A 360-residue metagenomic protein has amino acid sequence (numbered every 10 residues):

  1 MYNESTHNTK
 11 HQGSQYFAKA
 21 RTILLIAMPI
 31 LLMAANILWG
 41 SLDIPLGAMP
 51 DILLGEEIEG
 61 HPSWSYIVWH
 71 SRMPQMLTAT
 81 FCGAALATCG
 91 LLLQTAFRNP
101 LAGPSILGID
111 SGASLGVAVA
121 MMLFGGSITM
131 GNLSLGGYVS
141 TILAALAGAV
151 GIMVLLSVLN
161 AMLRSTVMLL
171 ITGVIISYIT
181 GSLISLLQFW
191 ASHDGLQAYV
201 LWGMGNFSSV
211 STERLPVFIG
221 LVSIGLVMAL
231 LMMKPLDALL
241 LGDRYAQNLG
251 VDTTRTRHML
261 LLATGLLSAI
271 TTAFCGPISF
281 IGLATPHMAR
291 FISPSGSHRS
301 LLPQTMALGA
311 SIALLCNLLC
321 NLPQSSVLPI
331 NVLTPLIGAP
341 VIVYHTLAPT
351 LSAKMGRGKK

Functional and structural regions predicted by a protein language model:
Y2-K360: Alpha-helical transmembrane segments in inner-membrane proteins
